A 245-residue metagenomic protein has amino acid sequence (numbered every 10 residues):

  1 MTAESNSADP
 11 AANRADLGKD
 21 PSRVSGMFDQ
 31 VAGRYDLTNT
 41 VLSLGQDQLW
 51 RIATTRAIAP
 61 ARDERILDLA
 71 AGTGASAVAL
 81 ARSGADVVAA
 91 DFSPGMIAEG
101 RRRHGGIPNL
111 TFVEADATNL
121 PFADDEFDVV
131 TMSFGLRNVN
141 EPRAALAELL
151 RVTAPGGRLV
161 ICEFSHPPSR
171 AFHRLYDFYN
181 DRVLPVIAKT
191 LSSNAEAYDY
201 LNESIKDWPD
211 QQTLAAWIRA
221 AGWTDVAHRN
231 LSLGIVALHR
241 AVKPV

Functional and structural regions predicted by a protein language model:
M1-R34, N180, L191: N-terminal, positively charged/glycine-rich alpha-helical extensions of SAM-dependent methyltransferases
S22, C162-W217, A221, A227: C-terminal alpha-helical "lid/dimerization" subdomain adjacent to the S-adenosyl-L-methionine
R34, S43-E64: Conserved alpha-helix/loop element of class I SAM-dependent methyltransferases that forms part of the SAM/SAH-binding
Y35, V130-T131: Hydrophobic beta-strand segment of the Class I
R65-N119: Class I SAM-dependent methyltransferase SAM/SAH-binding core
T118-V129: A short acidic, Gly/Pro-enriched loop at the edge of an enzyme's catalytic core that lines a small-molecule cofactor
R143-R158: A short glycine-rich, Lys/Arg-flanked "PGG" loop and its adjoining helix->strand segment in the class I
T224-V245: Core SAM-dependent methyltransferase catalytic element
